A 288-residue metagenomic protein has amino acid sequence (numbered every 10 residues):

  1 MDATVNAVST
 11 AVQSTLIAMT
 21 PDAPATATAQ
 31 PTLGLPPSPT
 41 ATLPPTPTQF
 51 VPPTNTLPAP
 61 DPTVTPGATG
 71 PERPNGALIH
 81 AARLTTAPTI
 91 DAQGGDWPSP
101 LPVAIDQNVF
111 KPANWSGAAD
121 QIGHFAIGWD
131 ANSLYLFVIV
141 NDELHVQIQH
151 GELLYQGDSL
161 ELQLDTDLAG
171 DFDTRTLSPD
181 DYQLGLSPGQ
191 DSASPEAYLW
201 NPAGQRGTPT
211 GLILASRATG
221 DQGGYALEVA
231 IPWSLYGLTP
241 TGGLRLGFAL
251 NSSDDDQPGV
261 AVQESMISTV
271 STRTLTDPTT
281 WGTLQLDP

Functional and structural regions predicted by a protein language model:
M1-D2, G128: General structural signal for secondary-structure boundaries
D2-P39: Juxtamembrane proline-rich low-complexity "stalk" or linker regions positioned immediately after a signal peptide
P39-P288: Structural preference for beta-rich elements and adjacent junctions enriched in aromatics
